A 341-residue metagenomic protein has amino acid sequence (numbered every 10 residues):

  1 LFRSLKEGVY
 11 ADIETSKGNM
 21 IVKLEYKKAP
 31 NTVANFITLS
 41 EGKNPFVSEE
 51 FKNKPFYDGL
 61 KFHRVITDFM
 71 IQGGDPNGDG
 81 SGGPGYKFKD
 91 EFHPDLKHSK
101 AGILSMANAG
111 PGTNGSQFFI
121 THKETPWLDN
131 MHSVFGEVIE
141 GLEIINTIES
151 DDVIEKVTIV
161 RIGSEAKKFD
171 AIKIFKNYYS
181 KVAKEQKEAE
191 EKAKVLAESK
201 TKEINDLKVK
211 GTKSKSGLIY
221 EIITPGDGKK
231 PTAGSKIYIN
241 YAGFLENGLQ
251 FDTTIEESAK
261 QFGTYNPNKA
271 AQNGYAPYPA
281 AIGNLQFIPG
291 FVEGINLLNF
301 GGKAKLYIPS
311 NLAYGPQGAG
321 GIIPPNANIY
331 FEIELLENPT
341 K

Functional and structural regions predicted by a protein language model:
L1-K341: Cross-family detector of peptidyl-prolyl cis-trans isomerase
